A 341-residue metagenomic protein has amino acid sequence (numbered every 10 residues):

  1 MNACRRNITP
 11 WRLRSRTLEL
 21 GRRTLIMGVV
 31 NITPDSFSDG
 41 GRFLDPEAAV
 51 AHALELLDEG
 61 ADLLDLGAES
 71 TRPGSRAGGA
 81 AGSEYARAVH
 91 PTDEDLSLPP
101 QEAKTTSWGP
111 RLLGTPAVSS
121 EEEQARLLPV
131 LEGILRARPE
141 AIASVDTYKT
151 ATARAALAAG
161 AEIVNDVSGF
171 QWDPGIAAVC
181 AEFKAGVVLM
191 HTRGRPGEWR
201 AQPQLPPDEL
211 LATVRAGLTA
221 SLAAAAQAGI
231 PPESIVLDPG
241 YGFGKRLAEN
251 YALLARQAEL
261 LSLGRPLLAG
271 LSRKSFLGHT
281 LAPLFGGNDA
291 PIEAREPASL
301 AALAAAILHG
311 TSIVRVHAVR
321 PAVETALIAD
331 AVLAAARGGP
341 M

Functional and structural regions predicted by a protein language model:
M1-N31, A226, I230, L333-M341: N-terminal amphipathic alpha-helix/helix-capping segment at the start of soluble metabolic enzymes
T9, D45-P46, D65: Glycine/alanine-rich phosphate-binding loops at beta-alpha junctions
L13, S38-E55, T71-Y85, L112-A137 (+6 more regions): Active-site-adjacent loop and "lid" segments of alpha/beta metabolic enzymes
P34: Catalytic-pocket segment enriched in acidic/His residues
A51-G67: Catalytic domains of carbohydrate-active enzymes, especially glycoside hydrolases
V89-H90, E94-K104, P110-P116: Short, low-complexity intrinsically disordered segments enriched in A/P/G/S/L with frequent Arg, especially at protein
